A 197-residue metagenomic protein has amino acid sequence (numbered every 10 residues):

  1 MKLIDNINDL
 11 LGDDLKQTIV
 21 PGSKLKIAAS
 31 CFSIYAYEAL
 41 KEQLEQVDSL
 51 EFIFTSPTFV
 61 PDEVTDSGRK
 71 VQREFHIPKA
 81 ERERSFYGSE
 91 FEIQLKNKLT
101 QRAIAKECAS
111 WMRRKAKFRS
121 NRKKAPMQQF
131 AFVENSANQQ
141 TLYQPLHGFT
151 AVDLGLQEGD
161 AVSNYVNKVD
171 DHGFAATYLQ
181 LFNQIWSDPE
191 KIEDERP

Functional and structural regions predicted by a protein language model:
M1-P197: PLD/PLD-like phosphodiesterase catalytic module centered on the HKD motif
